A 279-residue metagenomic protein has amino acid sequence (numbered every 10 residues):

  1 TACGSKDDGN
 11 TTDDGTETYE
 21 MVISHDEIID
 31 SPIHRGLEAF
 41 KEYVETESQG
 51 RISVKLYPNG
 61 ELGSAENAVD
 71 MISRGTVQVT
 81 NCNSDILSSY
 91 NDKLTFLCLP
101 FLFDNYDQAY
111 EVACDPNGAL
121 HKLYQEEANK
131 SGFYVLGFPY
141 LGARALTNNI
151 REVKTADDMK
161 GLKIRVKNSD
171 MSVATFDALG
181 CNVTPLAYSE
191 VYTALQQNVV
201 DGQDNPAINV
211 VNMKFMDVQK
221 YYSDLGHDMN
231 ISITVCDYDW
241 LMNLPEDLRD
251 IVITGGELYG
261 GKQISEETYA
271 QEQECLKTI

Functional and structural regions predicted by a protein language model:
G4-A109, K130-I279: N-terminal secretory/targeting leader peptides
D104-E126: A gly/proline- and charged-residue-enriched helix-loop-helix capping module
